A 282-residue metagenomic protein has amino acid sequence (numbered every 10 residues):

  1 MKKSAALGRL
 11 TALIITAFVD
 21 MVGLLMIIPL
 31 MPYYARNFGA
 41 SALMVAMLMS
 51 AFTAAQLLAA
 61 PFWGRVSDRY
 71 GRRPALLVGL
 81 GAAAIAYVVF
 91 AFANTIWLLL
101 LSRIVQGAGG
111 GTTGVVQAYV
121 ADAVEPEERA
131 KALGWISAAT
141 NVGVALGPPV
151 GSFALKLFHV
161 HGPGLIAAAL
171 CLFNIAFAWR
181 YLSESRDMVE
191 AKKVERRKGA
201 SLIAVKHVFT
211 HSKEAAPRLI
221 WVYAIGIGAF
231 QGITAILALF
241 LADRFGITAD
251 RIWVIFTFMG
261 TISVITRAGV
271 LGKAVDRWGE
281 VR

Functional and structural regions predicted by a protein language model:
K2-A6, S183-W221: Juxtamembrane intracellular "pre-TM" segments in multi-pass secondary transporters
A6-P32, K213-I233: Pair of pore-lining "gating" transmembrane helices in MFS-fold secondary transporters
P29-A42, A235-R251: Short amphipathic helix-loop junctions that connect adjacent transmembrane helices in Major Facilitator Superfamily/SLC
T53-P61, G111, V144-A145, G260-A268: Residue-level signature of mid-helix packing/kink "hotspots" within the transmembrane helices of 12-pass Major
L57-N94: Conserved MFS/SLC helix-loop-helix module at the cytosolic interface between two early adjacent transmembrane helices
A60-Y70, T266-E280: Helix-to-loop junctions at the C-terminal end of transmembrane segments in multipass secondary transporters
S102-N141: Cytoplasmic helix-loop-helix junction between adjacent transmembrane helices in 12-TM secondary transporters
I136-R180: Helix-loop-helix hairpin linking two adjacent transmembrane segments in secondary transporters
